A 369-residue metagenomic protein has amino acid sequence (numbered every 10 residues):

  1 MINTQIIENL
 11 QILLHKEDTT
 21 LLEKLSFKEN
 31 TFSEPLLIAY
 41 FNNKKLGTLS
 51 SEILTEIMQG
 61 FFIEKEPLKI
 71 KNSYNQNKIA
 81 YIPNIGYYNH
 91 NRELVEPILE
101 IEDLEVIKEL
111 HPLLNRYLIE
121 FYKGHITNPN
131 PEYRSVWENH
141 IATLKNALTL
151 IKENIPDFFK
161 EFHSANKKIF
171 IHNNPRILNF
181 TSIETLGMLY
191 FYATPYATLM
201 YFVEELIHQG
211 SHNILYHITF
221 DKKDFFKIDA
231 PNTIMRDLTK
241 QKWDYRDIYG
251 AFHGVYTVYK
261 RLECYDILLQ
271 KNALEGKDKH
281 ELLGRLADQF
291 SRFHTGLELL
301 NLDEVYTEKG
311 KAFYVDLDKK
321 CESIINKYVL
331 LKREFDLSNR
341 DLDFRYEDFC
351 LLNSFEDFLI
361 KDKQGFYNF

Functional and structural regions predicted by a protein language model:
M1-I169, G284-F369: Type-3 copper protein
L110, L114-P131, P175-F180, L186 (+1 more regions): Short, flexible helix-coil linker/hinge segments at the edges of structured domains or between repeats
N130-I141, Y192-E205, K240-G254: Short, charged/polar micro-motifs that form catalytic or ligand-binding hotspots
P131, E184, V255-K260, D362: Extended, composition-driven regions rather than compact fold-specific motifs
K145-L148, H163-Y192, F202-V203: Active-site-proximal segments of catalytic enzyme domains that coordinate small-molecule cofactors or metal ions
E161-K168, H172-T181, I234-T307: Metalloprotease/metallohydrolase-associated module, dominated by Zn2+-dependent proteases
S182, Y196-E205, Y216-D244: Post-HEXXH active-site segment of zinc metalloproteases
I207, S211: Short active-site segment of divalent metal-dependent hydrolases/proteases that encodes the spacing between
